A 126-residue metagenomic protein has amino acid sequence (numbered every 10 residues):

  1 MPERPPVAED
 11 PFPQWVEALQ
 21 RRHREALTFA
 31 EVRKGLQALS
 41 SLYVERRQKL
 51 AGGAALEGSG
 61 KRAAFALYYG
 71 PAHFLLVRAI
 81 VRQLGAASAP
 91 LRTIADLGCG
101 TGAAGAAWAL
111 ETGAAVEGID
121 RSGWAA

Functional and structural regions predicted by a protein language model:
M1-G52: N-terminal auxiliary segments of SAM/dcSAM-dependent transferases
A30-A87: Conserved Class I S-adenosyl-L-methionine-dependent methyltransferase catalytic core
Q37-S40, R92, E111: Compositionally biased amphipathic helical and low-complexity segments enriched in hydrophobic
A86-A89, W108-A109: Short, charge-rich binding segments
P90-G100: Conserved class I S-adenosyl-L-methionine
T101-G113: Conserved SAM-binding loop of SAM-dependent methyltransferases across substrates and taxa, primarily the Class I
A115-D120: Conserved SAM-binding motif I beta-strand of class I
W124-A125: Conserved short alpha-helix immediately C-terminal to the canonical SAM/SAH-binding motif I of Rossmann-like
